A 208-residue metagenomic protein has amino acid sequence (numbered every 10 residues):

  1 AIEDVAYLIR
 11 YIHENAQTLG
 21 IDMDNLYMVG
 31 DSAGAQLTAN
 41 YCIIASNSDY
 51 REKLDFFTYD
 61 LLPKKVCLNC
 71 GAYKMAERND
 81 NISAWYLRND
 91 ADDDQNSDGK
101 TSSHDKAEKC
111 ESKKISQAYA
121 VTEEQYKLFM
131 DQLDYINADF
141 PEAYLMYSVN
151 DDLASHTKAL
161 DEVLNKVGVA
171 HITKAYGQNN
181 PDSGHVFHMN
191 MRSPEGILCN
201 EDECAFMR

Functional and structural regions predicted by a protein language model:
A1-R208: Alpha/beta-hydrolase superfamily serine-hydrolase fold, recognizing
